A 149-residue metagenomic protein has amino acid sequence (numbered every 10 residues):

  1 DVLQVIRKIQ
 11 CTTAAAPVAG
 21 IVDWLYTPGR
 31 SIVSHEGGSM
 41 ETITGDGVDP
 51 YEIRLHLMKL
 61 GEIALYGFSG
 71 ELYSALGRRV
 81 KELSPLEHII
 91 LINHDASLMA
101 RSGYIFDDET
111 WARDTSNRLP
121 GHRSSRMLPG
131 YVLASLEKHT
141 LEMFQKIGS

Functional and structural regions predicted by a protein language model:
D1-S149: Non-catalytic substrate/cofactor recognition surfaces at enzyme active-site rims
